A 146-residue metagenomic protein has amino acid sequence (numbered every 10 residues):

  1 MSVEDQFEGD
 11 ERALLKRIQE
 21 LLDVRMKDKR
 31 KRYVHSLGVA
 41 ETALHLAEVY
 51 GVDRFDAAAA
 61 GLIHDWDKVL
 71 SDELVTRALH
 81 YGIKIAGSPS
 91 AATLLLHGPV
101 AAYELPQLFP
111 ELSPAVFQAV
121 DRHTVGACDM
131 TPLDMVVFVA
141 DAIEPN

Functional and structural regions predicted by a protein language model:
S2-E4, A13-D28: Generic N-terminal amphipathic, Lys/Arg-enriched alpha-helix
S2-E8, L105-Q107: An acidic intrinsically disordered interaction segment
E20-M26, H35, L44-N146: Divalent metal-dependent catalytic cores for phosphoryl transfer on phosphate-bearing substrates
